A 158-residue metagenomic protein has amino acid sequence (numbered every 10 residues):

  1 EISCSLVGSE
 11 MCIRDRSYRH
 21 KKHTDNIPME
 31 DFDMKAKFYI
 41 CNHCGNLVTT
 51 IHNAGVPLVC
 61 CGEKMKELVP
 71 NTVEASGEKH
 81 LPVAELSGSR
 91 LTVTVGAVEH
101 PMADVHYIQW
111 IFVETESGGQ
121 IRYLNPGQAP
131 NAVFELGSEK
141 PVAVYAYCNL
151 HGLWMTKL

Functional and structural regions predicted by a protein language model:
E1-D15: Single conserved hydrophobic/aromatic residue that forms the stacking wall/gate of nucleotide- or nucleobase-binding
F38, P57, Y145: Residues immediately within or flanking Cys/His clusters that coordinate Zn2+ in small zinc-binding modules
C41-C44, C60, C148: Short cysteine-rich clusters marking metal-coordination/redox-active sites
T50-A54, L68-N71, T156-L158: Short Cys/His-rich "knuckle" micro-motifs
A54-M65: Cysteine-rich micro-motifs
V95-A103: Short amphipathic, basic-aromatic surface patches that mediate peripheral association with negatively charged
P130-F134: Short strand-edge motifs at loop-to-beta-strand transitions and within beta-strands of extracellular beta-rich domains
N149-T156: Short acidic/polar inter-strand loop motif in beta-rich domains
